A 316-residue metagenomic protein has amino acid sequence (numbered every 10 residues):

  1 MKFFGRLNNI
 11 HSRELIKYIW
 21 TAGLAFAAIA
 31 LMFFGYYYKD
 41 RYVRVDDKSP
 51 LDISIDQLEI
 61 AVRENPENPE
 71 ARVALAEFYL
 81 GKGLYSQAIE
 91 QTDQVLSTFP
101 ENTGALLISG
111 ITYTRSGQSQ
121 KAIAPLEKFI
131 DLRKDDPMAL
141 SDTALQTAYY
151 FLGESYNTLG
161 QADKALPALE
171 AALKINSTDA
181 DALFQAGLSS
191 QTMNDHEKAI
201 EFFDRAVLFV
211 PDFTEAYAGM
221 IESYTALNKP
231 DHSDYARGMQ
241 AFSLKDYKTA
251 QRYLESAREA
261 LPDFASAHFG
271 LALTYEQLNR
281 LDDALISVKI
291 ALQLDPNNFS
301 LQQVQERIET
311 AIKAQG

Functional and structural regions predicted by a protein language model:
K2-A74, G81-L84, E90-Q91, S97: N-terminal leader/linker segments that initiate helical-solenoid repeat arrays
A61-E64, D131-L145: Flexible helix-coil transition and linker loops at the boundaries of alpha-helical arrays
E64, T98-F99, L132, I175 (+3 more regions): Structural marker of alpha-solenoid helical repeat scaffolds
P69-E70, T103-G104, P137, L145-Q146 (+7 more regions): Helix-start (N-cap) detector for alpha-helical repeat units in TPR-like alpha-solenoids, especially tetratricopeptide
G81, R115, F151, T158 (+5 more regions): Register position in tetratricopeptide repeats
